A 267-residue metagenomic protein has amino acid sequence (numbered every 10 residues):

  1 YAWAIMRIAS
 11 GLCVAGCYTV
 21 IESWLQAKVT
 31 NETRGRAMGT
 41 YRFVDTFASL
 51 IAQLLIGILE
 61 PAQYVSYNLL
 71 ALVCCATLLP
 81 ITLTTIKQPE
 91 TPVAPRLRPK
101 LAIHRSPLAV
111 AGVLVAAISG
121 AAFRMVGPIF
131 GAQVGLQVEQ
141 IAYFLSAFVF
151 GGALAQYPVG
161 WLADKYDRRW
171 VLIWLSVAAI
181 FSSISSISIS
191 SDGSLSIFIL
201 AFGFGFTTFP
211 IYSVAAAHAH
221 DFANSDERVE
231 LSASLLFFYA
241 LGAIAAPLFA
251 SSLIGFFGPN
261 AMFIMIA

Functional and structural regions predicted by a protein language model:
S10-F43: Cytoplasmic helix-loop-helix junction between adjacent transmembrane helices in 12-TM secondary transporters
G16-V29, F209-A223: Intracellular juxtamembrane helix-capping segments at the cytosolic ends of symmetry-related transmembrane helices
N31-Y41, V138, A223-L235: Loop-to-transmembrane helix entry/capping segments in MFS-fold secondary transporters and related SLC/MFSD carriers
I58-V73, S252-A267: A membrane-interface helix-boundary motif in multi-pass transporters
E60, A155-D167, I254: Helix-to-loop junctions at the C-terminal end of transmembrane segments in multipass secondary transporters
A71, W170-S185: Structural signature of the two symmetry-related core transmembrane helices
A71-T91: C-terminal membrane-cytosol helix-exit motif in multi-pass small-molecule transporters
A109-G112, A121-F130, V134, I141: Helix-loop boundary and gating motifs at the non-cytosolic
